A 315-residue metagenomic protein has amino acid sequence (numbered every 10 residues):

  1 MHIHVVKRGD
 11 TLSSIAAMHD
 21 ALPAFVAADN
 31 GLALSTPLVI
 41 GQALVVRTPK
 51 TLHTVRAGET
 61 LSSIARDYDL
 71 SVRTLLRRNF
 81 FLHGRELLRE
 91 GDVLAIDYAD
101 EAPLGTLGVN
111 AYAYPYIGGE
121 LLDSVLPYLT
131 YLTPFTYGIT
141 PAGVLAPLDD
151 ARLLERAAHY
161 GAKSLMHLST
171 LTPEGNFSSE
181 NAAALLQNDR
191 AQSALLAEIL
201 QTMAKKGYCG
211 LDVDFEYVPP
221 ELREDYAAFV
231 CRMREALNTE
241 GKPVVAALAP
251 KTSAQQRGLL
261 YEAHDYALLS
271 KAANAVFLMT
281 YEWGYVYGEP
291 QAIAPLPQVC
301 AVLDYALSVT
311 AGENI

Functional and structural regions predicted by a protein language model:
M1-D20, Q42-D69, D92: Primarily a LysM-type cell-wall glycan-binding module
L12, T54, L61-I64, I139-P147 (+3 more regions): Second-shell loop/turn segments in exported
D100-S193, E198: Glycan-recognition patch characteristic of GH18 chitinases/ENGases and related GlcNAc/peptidoglycan-binding proteins
G108-N110, Y131-T133, K163-H167, G210-D212 (+3 more regions): Structural preference for beta-strand elements that scaffold enzyme active sites
Y112-Y116, Y137, S169-L171, E216-V218 (+2 more regions): Active-site beta-loop-alpha junctions enriched in small/polar residues
T133-T136, A194-D225, N274-E289: Active-site groove signature of glycoside hydrolases
P141-L148, E224-I315: Substrate-binding surface in catalytic domains of secreted glycosidases
